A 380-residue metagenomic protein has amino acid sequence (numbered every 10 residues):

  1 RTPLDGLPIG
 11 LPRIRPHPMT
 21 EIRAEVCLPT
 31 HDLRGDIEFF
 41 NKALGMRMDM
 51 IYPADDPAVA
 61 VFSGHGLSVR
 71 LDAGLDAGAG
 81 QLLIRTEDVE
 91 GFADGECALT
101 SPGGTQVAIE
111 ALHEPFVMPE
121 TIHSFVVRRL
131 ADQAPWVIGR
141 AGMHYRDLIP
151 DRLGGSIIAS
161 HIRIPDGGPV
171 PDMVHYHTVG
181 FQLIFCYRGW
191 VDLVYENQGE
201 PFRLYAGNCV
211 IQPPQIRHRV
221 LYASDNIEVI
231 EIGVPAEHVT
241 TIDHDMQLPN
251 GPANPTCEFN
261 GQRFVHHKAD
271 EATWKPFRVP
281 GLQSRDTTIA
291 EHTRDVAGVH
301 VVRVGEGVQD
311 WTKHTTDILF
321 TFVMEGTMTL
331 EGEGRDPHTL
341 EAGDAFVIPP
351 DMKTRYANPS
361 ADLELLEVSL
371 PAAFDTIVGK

Functional and structural regions predicted by a protein language model:
G10-I37, Q81-L82, I109-V137, G142 (+1 more regions): N-terminal beta-strand motif that seeds the catalytic metal site of vicinal oxygen chelate
P18-T20, C27-S68, P135-M143, I149-D166 (+6 more regions): Core segments of cupin and vicinal oxygen chelate
I22-D32, A58-L67, D72-S101, T105 (+2 more regions): Vicinal oxygen chelate
L67-V69, V170, Q182-I184, G189-V194 (+4 more regions): Short beta-strand segments in beta-sandwich/barrel cores
A141-D151, A159-T178, Q215, Q283-A290 (+2 more regions): Conserved short histidine dyad/triad with adjacent acidic residue
I162-P165, Y176-L193, V301-V304, K313-L330 (+1 more regions): Short, conserved beta-strand element in jelly-roll/cupin
N197-Q215, E333-M352: Short acidic-glycine-tyrosine-enriched beta hairpin
Y205, P214-V239, E341, P350-T376: Ligand-binding loop in jelly-roll beta-barrel domains
